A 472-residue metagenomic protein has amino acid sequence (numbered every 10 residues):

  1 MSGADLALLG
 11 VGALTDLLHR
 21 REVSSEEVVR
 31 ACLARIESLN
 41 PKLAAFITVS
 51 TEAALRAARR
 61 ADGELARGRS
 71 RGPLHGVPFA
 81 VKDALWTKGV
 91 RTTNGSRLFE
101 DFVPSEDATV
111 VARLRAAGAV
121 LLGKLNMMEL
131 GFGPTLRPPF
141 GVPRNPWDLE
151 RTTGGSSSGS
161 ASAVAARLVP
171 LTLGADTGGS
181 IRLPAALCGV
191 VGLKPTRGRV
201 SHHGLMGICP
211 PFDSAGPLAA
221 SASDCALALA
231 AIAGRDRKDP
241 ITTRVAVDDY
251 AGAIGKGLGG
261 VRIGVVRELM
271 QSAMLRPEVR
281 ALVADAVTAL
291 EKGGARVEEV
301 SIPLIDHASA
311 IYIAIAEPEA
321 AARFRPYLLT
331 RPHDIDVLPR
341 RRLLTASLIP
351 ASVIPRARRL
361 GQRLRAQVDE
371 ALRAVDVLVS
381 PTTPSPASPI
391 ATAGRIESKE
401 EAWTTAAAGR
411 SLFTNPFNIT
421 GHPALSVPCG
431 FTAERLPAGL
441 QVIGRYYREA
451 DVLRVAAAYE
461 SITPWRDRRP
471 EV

Functional and structural regions predicted by a protein language model:
M1-L55, K292-G294, R468-V472: An N-terminal boundary/leader segment
S2, L74-N94, G252-R267, I315-D369 (+3 more regions): Short helix-loop capping/hinge segments that flank enzyme active sites or metal/cofactor-binding pockets
S25-V29, R59-D62, G252, L275-S301 (+3 more regions): Acyltransferase
C32, A54, G76, K82 (+6 more regions): Conserved hydrophobic/aromatic pocket- or pore-lining residues that grip, position, or stack substrates in active sites
S38, A116, A165-A273, A284-G293 (+5 more regions): Structural helix-boundary/capping segments
E52-D62, G118-A119: Long amphipathic alpha-helix in the N-terminal Rossmann-like dinucleotide-binding domain of NAD(P)-dependent
L74-A215, V266-L269, T382-A402: Short glycine/serine-rich loop/turn segments
R91, P416-I419: Conserved short alpha-helical elements in the N-terminal third of ANL/AMP-binding
